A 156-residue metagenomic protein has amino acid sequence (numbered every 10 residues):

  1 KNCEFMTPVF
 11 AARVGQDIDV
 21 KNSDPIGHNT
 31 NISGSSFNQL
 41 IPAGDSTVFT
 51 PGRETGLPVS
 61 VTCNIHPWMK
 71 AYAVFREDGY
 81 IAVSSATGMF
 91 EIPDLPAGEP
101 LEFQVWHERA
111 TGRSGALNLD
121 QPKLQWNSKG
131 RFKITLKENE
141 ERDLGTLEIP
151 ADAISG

Functional and structural regions predicted by a protein language model:
K1-G156: Extracytoplasmic copper-binding redox domains, predominantly the cupredoxin/blue-copper superfamily
